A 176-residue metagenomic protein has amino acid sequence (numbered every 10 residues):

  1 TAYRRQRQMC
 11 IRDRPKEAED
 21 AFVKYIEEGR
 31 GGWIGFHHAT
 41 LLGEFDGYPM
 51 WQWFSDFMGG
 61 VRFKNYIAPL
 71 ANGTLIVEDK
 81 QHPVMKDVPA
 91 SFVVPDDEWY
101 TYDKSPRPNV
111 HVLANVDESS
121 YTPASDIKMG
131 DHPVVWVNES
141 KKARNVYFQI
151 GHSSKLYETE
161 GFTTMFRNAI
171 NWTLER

Functional and structural regions predicted by a protein language model:
T1-I11: Single conserved hydrophobic/aromatic residue that forms the stacking wall/gate of nucleotide- or nucleobase-binding
R5, E28-W33, R107-H111, K142-R144 (+1 more regions): Loop/turn elements at helix/coil->beta-strand transitions in domains of secreted/extracellular proteins
Q6, H37, H152: Histidine-centered active-site/metal-ligand motif
R12-D87: A glycine-rich, often tryptophan-bearing local segment used as a flexible ligand/cofactor-contacting loop or short
M50-G59, V94-D96, Y102-V110, G151 (+2 more regions): Oxidoreductase and adenylate-handling cofactor-binding alpha/beta cores
F63-K142: Catalytic beta-strand/loop cores that center a nucleophilic Ser/Cys/Thr and support acyl-enzyme chemistry
S119-R176: Extracellular ligand-binding/catalytic regions of CAZymes and related secreted enzymes and adhesion modules
